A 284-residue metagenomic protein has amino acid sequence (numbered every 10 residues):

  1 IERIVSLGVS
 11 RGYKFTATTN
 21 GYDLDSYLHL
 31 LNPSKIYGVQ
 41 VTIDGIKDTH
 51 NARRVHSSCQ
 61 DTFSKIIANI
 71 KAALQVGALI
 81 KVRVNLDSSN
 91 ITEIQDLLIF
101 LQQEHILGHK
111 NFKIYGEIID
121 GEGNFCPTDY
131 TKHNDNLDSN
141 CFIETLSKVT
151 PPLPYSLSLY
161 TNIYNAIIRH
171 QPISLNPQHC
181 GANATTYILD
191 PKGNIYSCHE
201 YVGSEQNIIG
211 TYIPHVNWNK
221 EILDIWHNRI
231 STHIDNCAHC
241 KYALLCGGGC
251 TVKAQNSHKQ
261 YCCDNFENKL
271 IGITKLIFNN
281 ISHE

Functional and structural regions predicted by a protein language model:
I1-I36, T42-T49, H56-K65, V84-D96: Canonical radical SAM enzyme core domain
I36-Y37, F112: Short, conserved active-site loop motifs that form the nucleotide-linked donor/cofactor pocket
D48, A52-A182, D190: Radical SAM enzyme [4Fe-4S]-AdoMet core and its adjacent flexible, acidic and glycine-rich loops/tails across
N134-H170, H199-G247: C-terminal accessory region of radical SAM enzymes
K192, Q206, T232-E284: Radical SAM enzyme core and accessory elements
